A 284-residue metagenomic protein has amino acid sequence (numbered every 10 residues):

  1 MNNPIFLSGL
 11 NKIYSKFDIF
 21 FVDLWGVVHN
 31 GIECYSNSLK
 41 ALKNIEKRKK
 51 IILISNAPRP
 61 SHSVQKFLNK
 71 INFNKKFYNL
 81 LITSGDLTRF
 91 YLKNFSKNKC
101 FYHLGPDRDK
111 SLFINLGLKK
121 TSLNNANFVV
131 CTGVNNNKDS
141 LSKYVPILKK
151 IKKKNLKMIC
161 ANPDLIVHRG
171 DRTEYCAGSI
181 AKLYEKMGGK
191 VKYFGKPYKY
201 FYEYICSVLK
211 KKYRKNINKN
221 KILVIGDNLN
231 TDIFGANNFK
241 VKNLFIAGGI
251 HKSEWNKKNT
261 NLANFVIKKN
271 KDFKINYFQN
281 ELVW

Functional and structural regions predicted by a protein language model:
M1-V22, N30-E33, L39-K43, K66-N79 (+2 more regions): Asp-based, Mg2+/Mn2+-dependent phosphohydrolase catalytic module
G26: Receiver (REC) domain active-site loop signature in two-component systems and cognate sites in sensor histidine kinases
I45-K47: Substrate-engagement module of ASCE P-loop NTPases
K50: N-terminal phosphate-binding loop and flanking beta/alpha elements of the actin-like ATPase fold
A57-S61: Canonical radical SAM enzyme core domain
T83-G85: Polytopic endomembrane small-metabolite transporters, centered on the Drug/Metabolite Transporter
